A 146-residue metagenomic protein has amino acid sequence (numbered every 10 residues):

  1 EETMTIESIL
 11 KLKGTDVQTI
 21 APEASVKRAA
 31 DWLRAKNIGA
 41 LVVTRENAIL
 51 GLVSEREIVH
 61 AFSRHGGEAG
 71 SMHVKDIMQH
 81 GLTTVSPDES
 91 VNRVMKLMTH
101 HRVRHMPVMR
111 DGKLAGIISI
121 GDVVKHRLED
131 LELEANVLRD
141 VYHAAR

Functional and structural regions predicted by a protein language model:
E2-L50: A positional/architectural concept
E2-T15, S54-T84, S90-T99, I120-R146: Tandem CBS (Bateman) regulatory domains
V17-Q18, A40-L41, L50, K75-D76 (+2 more regions): Structural motif
T19-N37, T84-R102, M109: The conserved cystathionine-beta-synthase
K27, N47, D76, G112 (+1 more regions): Residue-level signal for alpha-helical context at structural boundaries
L33-K36, L41-E57, M98, M106-G121: A glycine-centered beta-loop-beta connector
